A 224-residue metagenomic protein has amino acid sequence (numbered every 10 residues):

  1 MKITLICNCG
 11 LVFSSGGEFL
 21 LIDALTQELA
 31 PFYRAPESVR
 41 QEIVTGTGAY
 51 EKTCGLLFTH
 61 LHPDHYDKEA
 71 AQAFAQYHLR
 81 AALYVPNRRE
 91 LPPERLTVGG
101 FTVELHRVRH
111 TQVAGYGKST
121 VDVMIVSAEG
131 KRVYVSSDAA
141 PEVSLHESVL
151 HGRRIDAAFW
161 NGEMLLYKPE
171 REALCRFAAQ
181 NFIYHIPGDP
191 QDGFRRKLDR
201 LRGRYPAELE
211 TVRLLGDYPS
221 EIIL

Functional and structural regions predicted by a protein language model:
M1-L21, L25-A30, R34-Q41, R196-L224: Zn-dependent metallo-beta-lactamase
C9, E28-L29, L61-K68, L91-E94 (+4 more regions): Active-site environment of divalent metal-dependent phosphoester hydrolases
F13-G16, V98, I125-E129: Active-site beta-strand termini and strand-to-loop segments that position acidic
G16-L56, E69-A70, A140-R153: Pre-active-site segment of Zn-dependent metallo-hydrolases
L21-D23, K52-Y66, Y84-P86, Y134-A139 (+4 more regions): Active-site neighborhood of phospho(di)ester-bond hydrolases with catalytic His/Asp-centered motifs
E42-T97: Active-site HxH/HxHxD metal-binding segment of metal-dependent hydrolases
R89-G99, G117, V149-H151, R171-L224: Binuclear metal-ion centers of metallo-dependent hydrolases, dominated by the metallo-beta-lactamase
H110-F177: Active-site-proximal loop/helix segments of hydrolase catalytic cores
